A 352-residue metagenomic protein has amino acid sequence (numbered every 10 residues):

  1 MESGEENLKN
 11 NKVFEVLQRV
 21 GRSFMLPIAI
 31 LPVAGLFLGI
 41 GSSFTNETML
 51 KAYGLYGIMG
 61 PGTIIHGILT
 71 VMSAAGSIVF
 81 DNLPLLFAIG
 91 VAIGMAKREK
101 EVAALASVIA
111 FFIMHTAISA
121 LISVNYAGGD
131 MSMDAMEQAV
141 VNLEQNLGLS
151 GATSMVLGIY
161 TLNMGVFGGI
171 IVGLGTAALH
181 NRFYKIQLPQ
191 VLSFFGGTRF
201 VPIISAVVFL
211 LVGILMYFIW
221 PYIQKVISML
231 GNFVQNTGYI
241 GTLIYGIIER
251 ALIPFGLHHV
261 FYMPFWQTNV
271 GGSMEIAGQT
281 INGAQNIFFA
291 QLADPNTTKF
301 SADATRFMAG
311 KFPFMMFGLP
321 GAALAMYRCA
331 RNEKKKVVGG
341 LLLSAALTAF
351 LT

Functional and structural regions predicted by a protein language model:
E2-P189, F200-T352: Pore-lining transmembrane helices
F195-T198: Transmembrane-helix boundary/entry motifs in multi-pass membrane transporters
